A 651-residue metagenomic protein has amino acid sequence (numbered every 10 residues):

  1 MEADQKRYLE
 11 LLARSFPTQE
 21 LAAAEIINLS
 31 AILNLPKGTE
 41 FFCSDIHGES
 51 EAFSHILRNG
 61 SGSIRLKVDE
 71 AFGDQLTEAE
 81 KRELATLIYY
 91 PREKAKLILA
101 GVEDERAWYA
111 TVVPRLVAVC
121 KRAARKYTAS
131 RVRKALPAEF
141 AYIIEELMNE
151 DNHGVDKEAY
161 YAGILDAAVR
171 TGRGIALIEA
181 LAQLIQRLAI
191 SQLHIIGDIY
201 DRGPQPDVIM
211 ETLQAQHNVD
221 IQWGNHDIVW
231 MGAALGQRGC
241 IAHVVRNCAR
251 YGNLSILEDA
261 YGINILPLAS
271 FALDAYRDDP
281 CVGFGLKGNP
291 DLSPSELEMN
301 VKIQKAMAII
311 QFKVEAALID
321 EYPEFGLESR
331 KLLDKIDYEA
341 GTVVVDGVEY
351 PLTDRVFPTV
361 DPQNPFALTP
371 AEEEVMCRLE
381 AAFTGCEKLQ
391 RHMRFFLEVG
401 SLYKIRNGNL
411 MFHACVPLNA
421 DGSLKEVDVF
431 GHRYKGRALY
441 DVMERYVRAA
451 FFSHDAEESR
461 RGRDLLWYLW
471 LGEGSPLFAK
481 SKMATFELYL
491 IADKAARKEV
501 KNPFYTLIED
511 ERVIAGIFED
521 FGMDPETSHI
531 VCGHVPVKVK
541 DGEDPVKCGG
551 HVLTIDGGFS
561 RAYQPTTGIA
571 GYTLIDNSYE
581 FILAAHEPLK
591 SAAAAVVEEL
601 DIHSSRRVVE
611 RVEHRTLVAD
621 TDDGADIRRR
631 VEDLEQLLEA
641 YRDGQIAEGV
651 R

Functional and structural regions predicted by a protein language model:
M1-R651: Feature recognizes metal-dependent phosphohydrolase scaffolds
